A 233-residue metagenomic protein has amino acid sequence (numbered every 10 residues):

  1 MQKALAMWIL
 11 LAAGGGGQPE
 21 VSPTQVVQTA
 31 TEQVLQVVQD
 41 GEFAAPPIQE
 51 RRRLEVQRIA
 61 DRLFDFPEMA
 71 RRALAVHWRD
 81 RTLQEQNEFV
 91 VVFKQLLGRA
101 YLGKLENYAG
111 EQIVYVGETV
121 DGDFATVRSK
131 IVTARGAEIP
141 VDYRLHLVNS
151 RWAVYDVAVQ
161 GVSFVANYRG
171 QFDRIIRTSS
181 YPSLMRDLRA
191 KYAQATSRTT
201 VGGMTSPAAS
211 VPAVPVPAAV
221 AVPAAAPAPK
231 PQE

Functional and structural regions predicted by a protein language model:
M1-W8: Sec-dependent signal peptide recognition, specifically the positively charged N-region followed immediately by
L11-V21, E32, Q36, R186 (+1 more regions): Compositionally biased, proline/threonine/alanine/serine-rich low-complexity intrinsically disordered stretches
E20-L97, Y101: Early exported N-terminus immediately downstream of N-terminal targeting peptides
L105-G117: A short, amphipathic edge element
Y115-G117, S129-I131, V141-H146: Hydrophobic/aromatic beta-strand elements that line small-molecule binding cavities or substrate pockets in beta-rich
G122-R128: Short, hydrophobic/aromatic-rich segments at coil-to-beta transitions
E138-A166: Short beta-strand edge/turn micro-motifs at domain boundaries
D156-Y192: Surface-exposed, gly/pro-biased binding rims or lids
